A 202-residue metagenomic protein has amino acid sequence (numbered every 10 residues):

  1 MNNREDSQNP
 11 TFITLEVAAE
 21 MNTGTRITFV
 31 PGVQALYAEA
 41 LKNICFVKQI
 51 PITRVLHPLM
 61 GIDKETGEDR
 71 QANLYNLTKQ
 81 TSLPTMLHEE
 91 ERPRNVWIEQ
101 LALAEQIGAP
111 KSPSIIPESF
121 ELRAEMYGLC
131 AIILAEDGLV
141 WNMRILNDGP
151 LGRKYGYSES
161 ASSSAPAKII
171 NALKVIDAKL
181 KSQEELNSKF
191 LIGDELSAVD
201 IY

Functional and structural regions predicted by a protein language model:
N2-E159: GST-like domain detector, emphasizing the conserved glutathione-binding G-site in the N-terminal thioredoxin-like
G128-Y202: GST-like fold's C-terminal all-alpha helical module
